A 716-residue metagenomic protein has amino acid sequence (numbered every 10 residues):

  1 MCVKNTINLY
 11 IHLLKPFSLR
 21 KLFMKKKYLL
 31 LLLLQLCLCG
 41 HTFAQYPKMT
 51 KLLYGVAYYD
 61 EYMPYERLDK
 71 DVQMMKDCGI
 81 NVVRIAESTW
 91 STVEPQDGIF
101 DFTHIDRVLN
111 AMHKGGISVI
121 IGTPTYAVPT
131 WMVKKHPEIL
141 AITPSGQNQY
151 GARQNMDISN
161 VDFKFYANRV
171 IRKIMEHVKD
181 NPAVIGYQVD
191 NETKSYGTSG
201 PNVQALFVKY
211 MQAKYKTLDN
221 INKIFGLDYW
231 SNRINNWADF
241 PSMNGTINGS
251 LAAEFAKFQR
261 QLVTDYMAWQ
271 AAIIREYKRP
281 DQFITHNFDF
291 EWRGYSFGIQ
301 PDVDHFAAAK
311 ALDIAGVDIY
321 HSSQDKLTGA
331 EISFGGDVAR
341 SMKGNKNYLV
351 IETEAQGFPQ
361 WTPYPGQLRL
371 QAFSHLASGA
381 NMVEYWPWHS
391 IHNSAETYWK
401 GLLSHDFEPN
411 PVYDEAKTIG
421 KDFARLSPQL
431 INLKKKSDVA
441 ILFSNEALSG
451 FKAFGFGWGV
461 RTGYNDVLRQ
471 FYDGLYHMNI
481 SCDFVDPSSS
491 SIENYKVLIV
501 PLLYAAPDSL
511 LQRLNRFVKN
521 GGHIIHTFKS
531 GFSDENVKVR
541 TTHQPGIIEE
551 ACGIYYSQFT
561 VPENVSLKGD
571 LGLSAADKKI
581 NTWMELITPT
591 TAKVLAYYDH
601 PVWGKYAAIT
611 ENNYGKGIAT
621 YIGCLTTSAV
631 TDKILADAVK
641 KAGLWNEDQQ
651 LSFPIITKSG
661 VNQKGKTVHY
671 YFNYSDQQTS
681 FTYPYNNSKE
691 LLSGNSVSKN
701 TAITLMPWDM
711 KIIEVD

Functional and structural regions predicted by a protein language model:
L31-C39: Bacterial N-terminal signal peptides
F43-V82, P95, N110-A111, Q429: N-terminal carbohydrate-binding accessory modules
M49-L53, A86, V93-G98, T103 (+5 more regions): Aromatic- and acidic-residue-enriched carbohydrate-binding clefts of CAZyme catalytic domains
Y54-M63, S88-T103, Q149-Y166, T193-G197 (+6 more regions): The substrate-binding groove and active-site-proximal loops of carbohydrate-active enzymes, especially glycoside
Y62-D77, S296-A308, Y364-A372, P487: Short, acidic/polar
D69-K76, R84-N148, Q270-K278: Aromatic-lined substrate-binding rim segments of carbohydrate-active enzymes
N148-D325, G329-I332: Polysaccharide-binding and catalytic clefts of secreted carbohydrate-active enzymes
P280, A309-D716: Carbohydrate-binding surfaces of carbohydrate-active enzymes
